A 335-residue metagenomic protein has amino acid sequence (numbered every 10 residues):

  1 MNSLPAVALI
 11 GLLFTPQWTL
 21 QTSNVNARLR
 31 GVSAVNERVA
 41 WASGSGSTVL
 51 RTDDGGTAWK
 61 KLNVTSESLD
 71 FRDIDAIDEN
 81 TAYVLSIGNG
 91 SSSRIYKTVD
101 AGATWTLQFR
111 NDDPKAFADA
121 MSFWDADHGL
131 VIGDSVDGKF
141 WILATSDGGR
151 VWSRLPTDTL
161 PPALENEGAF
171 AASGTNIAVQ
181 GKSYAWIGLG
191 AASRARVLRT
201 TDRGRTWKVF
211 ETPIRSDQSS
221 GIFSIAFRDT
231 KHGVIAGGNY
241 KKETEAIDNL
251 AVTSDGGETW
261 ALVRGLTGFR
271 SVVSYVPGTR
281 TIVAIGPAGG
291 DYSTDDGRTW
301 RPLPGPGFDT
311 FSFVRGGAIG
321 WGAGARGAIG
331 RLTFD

Functional and structural regions predicted by a protein language model:
N2-A8: Sec-dependent signal peptide recognition, specifically the positively charged N-region followed immediately by
F14-D335: Residue-level hotspots at or immediately adjacent to binding/recognition sites across diverse folds
